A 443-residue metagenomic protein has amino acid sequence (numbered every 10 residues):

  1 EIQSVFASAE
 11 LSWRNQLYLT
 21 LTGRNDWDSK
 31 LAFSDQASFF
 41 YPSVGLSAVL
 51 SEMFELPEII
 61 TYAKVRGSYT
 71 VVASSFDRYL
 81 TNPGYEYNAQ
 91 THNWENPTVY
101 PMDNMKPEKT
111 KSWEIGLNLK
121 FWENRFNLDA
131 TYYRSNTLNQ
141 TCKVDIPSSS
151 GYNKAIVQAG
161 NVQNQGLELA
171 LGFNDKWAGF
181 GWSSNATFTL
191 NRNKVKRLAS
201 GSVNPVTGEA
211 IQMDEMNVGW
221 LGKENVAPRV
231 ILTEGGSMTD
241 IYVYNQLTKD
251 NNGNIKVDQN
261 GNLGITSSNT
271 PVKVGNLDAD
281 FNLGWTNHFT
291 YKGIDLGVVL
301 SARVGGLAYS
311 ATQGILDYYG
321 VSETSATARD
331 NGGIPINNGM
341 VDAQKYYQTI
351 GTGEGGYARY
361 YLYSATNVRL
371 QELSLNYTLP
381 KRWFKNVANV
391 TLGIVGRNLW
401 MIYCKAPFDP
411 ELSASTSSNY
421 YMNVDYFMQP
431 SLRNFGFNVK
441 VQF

Functional and structural regions predicted by a protein language model:
E1-F6, E86-L128, A155-W177, N276-N282 (+1 more regions): Outer-membrane beta-barrel signature, preferentially recognizing the C-terminal barrel domain of Gram-negative
E1-Y18, Y69, T81, Y100 (+1 more regions): Outer-membrane beta-barrel transmembrane domain signature of Gram-negative proteins, especially the mid-to-C-terminal
Q16, S51-A63, W122-R125, K176-W182 (+5 more regions): Short loop/turn motifs that connect adjacent beta-strands in outer-membrane beta-barrel proteins
G23-S29, L50-E52, Y69-S75, Y132-L138 (+8 more regions): Transmembrane beta-strands of outer-membrane beta-barrel pores
D28, R303-R397: Extracytoplasmic gating/loop element in the C-terminal half of outer-membrane beta-barrel translocons and assembly
E55-K109, N127-V162: Solvent-exposed loop/turn elements at secondary-structure boundaries
E95, A159-N164, G208-Y242, N331-I334 (+3 more regions): C-terminal beta-signal and terminal closure region of outer-membrane beta-barrel proteins
V157, N174-L277, C404-P407: Conserved small-residue
